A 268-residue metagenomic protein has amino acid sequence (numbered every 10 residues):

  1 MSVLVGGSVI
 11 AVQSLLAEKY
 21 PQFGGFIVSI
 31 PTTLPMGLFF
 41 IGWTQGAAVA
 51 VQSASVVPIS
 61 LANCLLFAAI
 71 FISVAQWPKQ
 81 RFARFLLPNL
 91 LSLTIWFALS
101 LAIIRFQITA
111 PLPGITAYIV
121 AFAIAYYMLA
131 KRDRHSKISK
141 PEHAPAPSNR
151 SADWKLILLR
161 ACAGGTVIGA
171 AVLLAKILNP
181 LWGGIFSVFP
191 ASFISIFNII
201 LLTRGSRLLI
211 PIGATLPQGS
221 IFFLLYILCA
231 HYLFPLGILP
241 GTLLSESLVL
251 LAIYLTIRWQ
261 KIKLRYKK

Functional and structural regions predicted by a protein language model:
M1-S29: N-terminal signal-anchor module of multipass membrane proteins
M1-V5, I27-P31, V49-L66, P111-V120 (+2 more regions): Structural signature of hydrophobic alpha-helical transmembrane segments
Q22-P31, K79-L93, P111-Y118, S148-A163 (+1 more regions): Cytoplasmic-side transmembrane-helix entry/capping segments in multi-pass membrane proteins
V28-T44, C64-F67, F223-I227: A generic, lipid-embedded transmembrane alpha helix
I41-G42, S100-I108, T166-I177, F223-L239: Hydrophobic alpha-helical transmembrane segments in multi-pass integral membrane proteins
Q45-I59, L66-T116: Membrane-interface helix-loop-helix junctions at boundaries between adjacent transmembrane segments
A69, L93-A98, I115-L129, L248-R258: Hydrophobic core of alpha-helical transmembrane segments in multi-pass integral membrane proteins
A130-W182: Selected transmembrane alpha-helices and immediately adjacent juxtamembrane segments of polytopic inner-membrane
